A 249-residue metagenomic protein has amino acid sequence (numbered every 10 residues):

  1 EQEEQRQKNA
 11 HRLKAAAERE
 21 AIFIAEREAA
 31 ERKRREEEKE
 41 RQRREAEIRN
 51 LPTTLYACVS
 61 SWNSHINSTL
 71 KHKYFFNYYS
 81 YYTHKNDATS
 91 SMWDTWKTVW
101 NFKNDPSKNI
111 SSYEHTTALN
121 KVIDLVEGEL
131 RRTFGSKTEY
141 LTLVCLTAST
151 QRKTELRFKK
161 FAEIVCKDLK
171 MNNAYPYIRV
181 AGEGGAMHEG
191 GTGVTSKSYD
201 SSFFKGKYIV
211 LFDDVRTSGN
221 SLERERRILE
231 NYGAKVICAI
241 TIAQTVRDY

Functional and structural regions predicted by a protein language model:
E1-A46: Long, low-complexity, compositionally biased polyampholytic IDRs enriched for Lys/Glu and Gln/Arg
R44-E139, I178-Y208, S218, A243-R247: Active-site-facing substrate-recognition patch
D105-P106, T150-R152: Short acidic, S/G/P-rich loop/turn micro-motifs used as interaction or catalytic elements
T138-S149: Short glycine-rich phosphate-binding loop at a beta-alpha junction
K153-N172: Substrate-recognition/cap helix-loop segment adjacent to the acidic, metal-dependent catalytic center of Asp-based
A174, Y208, K235-C238: Residues at the starts of beta-strands that form the adenosine-phosphate
L211-E225: A phosphate-binding catalytic loop at a beta-strand-loop-alpha-helix junction that coordinates phosphoryl groups
R226-Y249: A short, conserved beta-to-alpha structural element at the edge of catalytic cores that scaffolds binding
